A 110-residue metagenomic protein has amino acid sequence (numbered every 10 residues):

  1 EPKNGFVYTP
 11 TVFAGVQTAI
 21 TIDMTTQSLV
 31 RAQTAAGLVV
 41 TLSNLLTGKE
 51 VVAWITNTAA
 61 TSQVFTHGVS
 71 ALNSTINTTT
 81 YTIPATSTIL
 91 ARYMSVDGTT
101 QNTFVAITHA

Functional and structural regions predicted by a protein language model:
E1-L72, Y81, T88, M94-A110: Exposed extracellular interaction/assembly regions and N-terminal maturation sites
T75: Beta-strand/loop nucleic-acid-binding surfaces
